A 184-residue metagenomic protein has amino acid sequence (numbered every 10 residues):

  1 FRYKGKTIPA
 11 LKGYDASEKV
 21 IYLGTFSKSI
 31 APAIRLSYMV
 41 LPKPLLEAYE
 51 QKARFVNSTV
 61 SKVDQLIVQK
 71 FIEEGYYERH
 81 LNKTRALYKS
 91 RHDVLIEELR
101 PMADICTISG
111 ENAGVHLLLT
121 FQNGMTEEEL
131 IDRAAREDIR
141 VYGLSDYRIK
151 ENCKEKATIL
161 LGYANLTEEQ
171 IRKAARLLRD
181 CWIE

Functional and structural regions predicted by a protein language model:
F1-S29: Active-site pre-lysine segment of PLP-dependent enzymes
S17, K43-A48, E78, G124: Short helix-loop capping/hinge motifs at secondary-structure junctions, enriched in acidic/polar residues
S37-K43: Short beta-strand-to-turn element immediately C-terminal to the catalytic PLP-Schiff-base lysine in fold type I
Y49-V56, E74-I96: Structural signature of PLP-dependent enzymes
Q69, A86-I96, C106-T120, L130-R133: Conserved glycine-rich beta-strand-loop-beta hairpin in the small C-terminal domain of fold type I
G124-L130, E168-K173: Short, conserved charged micro-motifs
R136, N152-E184: PLP-dependent enzyme catalytic core of the Aspartate aminotransferase-like
